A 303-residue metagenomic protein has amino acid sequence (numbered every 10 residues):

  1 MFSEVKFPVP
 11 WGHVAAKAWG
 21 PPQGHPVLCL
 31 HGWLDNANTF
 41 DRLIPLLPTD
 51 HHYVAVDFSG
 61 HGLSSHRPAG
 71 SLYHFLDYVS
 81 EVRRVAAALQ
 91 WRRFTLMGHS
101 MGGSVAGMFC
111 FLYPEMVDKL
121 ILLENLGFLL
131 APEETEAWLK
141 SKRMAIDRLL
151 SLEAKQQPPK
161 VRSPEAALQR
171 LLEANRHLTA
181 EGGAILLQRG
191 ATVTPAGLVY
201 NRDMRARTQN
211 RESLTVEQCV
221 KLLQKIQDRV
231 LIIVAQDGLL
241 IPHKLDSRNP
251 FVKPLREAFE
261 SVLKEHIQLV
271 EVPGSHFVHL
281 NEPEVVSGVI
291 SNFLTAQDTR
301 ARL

Functional and structural regions predicted by a protein language model:
M1-V27, P48-H52, W91-R92, G127 (+5 more regions): Alpha/beta-hydrolase fold catalytic core
V9-P10, A55-M97, M101, Y113 (+2 more regions): Active-site loop/oxyanion-hole signature of alpha/beta-hydrolase fold enzymes
K17-H66: Conserved HGGG/HGGXW glycine-rich cap/lid loop of the alpha/beta-hydrolase fold
W91-A137: Conserved hydrolase catalytic core segment
L123-K160: A catalytic-pocket lid/entrance helix-loop region that shapes and gates access to the active site across common
A154-V216: Conserved alpha/beta-hydrolase catalytic His-Asp/Glu region
K225-G274: Conserved loop-alpha-helix segment in the C-terminal half of the alpha/beta-hydrolase fold that carries the catalytic
E271-P283: Catalytic histidine-centered segment of alpha/beta-hydrolase-like enzymes
